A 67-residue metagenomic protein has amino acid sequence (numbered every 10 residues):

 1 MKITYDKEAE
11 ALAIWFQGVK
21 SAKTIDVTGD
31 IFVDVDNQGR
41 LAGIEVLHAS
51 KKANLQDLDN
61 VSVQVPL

Functional and structural regions predicted by a protein language model:
K2-K7, L12-D26: Structured beta-strand/loop patches that form or line metal/cofactor-binding pockets in enzymes
I3-D6, E10, F32, R40 (+1 more regions): Proteins with a high burden of low-complexity, intrinsically disordered sequence enriched in S/T/G/P/A and R, requiring
A9, T28, L58-N60: A general secondary-structure signal for short beta-strands and their flanking turns/coil in non-transmembrane regions
Q17-Q38, I44: Amphipathic, hydrophobic secondary-structure cores in small proteins
Q38-L67: C-terminal structural segments of small proteins and small subunits
